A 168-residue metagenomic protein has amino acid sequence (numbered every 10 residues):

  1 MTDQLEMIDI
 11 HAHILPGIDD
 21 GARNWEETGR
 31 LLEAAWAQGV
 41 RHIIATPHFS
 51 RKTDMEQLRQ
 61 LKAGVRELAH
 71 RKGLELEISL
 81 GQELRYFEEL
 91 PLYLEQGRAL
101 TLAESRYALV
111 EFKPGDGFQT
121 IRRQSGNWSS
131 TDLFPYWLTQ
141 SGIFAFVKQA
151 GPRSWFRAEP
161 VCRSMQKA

Functional and structural regions predicted by a protein language model:
M1-L76, R153: An N-terminally biased module of ancient metal coordination in phosphate/nucleic-acid-related enzymes
I8-I10, I43-P47, S79-E83, L138-T139 (+1 more regions): Active-site neighborhood of phospho(di)ester-bond hydrolases with catalytic His/Asp-centered motifs
M55-P160: Extended substrate/RNA-proximal surfaces in nucleic-acid metabolism proteins
A168: Feature captures the catalytic cores and cofactor-binding loops of soluble hydro-lyases/lyases that act on carboxylate
